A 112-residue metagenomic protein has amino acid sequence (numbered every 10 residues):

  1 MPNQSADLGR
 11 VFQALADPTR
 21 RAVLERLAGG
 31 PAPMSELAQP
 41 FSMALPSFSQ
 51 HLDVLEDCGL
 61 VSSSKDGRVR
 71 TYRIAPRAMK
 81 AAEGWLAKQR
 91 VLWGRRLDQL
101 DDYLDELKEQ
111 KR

Functional and structural regions predicted by a protein language model:
M1-D7, E25, K80-R112: Amphipathic alpha-helical dimerization/coiled-coil segments that flank or bridge DNA-binding/regulatory modules
P2, A6-S47, V69-G84: N-terminal helix-turn-helix DNA-binding core of bacterial DNA-binding proteins
L15-P18, L55, R77, K88 (+1 more regions): Residue-level signal for short amphipathic helical patches enriched in basic/charged and nearby hydrophobic residues
P33-M34, Q39, S64, Y103 (+1 more regions): Residues in and immediately flanking transmembrane alpha helices
Q39, Q50, E56-D57: Alpha-helical residues within the helix-turn-helix
E56-P76: Beta-hairpin "wing" of winged helix-turn-helix
